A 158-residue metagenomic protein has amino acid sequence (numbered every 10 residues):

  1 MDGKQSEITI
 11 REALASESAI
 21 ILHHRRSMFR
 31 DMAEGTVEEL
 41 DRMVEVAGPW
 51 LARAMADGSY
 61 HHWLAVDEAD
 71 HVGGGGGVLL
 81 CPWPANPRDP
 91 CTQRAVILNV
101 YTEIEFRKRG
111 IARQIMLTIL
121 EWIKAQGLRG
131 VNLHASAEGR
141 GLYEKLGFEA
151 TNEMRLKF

Functional and structural regions predicted by a protein language model:
T9-H23, E34: A short beta-loop-alpha structural element at the N-terminal edge of CoA-dependent acyl/N-acetyltransferase catalytic
F29-W50: Conserved GNAT-fold acetyl-CoA-binding loop/helix
P49-L64, V96: A short helix-loop-beta-strand connector motif used in the catalytic cores of GNAT acetyltransferases and, in some
L64, H71-L80, V96, Y101: Conserved beta-strand in the GNAT
P82-N86, T92, N132-E138, E144 (+1 more regions): Conserved catalytic-core motifs of GNAT/GCN5-like acyltransferases
F106, G110-T118: Conserved acetyl-CoA pyrophosphate-binding loop and the N-cap/start of the following alpha-helix in GNAT-like
I123-A135: Conserved GNAT acetyl-CoA-binding A-motif
